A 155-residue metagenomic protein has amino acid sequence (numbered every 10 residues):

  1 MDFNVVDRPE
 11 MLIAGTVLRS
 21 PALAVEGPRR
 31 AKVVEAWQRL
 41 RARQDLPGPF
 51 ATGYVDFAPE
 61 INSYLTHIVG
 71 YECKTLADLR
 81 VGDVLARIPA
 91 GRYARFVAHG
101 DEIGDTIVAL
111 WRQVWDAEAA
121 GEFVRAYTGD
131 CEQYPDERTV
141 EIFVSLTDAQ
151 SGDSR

Functional and structural regions predicted by a protein language model:
M1-R155: A solvent-exposed interaction/effector surface
